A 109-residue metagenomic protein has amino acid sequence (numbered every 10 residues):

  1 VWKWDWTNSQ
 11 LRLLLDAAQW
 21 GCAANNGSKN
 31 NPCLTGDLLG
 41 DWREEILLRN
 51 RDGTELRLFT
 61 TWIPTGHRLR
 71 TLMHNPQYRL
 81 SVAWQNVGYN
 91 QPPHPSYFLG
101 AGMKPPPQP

Functional and structural regions predicted by a protein language model:
V1-P109: Beta-propeller-forming repeat regions
